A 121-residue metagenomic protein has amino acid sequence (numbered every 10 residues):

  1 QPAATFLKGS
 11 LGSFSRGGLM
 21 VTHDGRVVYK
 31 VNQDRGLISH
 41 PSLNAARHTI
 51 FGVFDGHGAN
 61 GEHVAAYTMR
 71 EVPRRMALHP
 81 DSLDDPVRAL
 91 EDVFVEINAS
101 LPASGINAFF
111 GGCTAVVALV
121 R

Functional and structural regions predicted by a protein language model:
Q1-R121: PP2C/PPM-type serine/threonine phosphatase catalytic domain
